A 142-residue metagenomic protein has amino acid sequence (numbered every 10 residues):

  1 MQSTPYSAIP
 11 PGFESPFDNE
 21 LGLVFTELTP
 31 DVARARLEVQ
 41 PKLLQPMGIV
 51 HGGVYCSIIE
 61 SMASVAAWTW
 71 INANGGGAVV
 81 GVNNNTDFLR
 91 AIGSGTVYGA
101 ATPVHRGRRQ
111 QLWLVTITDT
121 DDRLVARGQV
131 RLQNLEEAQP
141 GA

Functional and structural regions predicted by a protein language model:
M1-A142: Terminal targeting signals and extreme-terminal segments of soluble enzymes
